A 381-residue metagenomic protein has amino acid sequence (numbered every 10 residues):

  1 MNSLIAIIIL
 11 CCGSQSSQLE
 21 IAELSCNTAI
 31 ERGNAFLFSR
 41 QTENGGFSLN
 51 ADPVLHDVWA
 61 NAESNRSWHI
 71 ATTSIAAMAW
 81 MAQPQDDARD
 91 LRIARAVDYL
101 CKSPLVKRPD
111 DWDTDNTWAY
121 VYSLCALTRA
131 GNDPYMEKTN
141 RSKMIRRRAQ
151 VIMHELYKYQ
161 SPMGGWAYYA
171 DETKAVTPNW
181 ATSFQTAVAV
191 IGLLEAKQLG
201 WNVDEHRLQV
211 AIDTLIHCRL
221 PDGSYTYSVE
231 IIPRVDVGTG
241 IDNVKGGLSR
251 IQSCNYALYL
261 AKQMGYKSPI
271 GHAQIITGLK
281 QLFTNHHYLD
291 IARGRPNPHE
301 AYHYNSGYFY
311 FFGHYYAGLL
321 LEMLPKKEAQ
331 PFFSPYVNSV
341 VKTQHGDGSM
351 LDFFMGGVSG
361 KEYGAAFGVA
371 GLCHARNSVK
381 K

Functional and structural regions predicted by a protein language model:
N2-A22: Bacterial Sec-dependent signal peptides at the C-terminal "C-region" and cleavage site
L19-A35, S39, E43-R92, V106-H154 (+3 more regions): An alpha-helical repeat/solenoid feature that recognizes helix-turn-helix modules
I93-D98: Short helix-loop-beta-strand segments that form the rim/entrance of peptidase-like active sites
Y99, S103-V106: Conserved, well-structured interaction surfaces
T214: Active-site neighborhood of glycoside hydrolase catalytic domains
V340-V341: TPR/TPR-like (Sel1-like) alpha-helical repeat modules
